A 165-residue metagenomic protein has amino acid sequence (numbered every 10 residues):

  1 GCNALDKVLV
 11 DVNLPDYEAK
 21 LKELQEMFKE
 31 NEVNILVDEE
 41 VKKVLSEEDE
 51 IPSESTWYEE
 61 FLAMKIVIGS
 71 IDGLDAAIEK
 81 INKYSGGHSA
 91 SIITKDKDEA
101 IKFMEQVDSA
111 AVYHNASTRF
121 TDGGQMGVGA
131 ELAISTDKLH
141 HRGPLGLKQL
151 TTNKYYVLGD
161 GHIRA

Functional and structural regions predicted by a protein language model:
G1-N3, G129: Amphipathic repeat-derived elements
C2, L9-S117: NAD(P)-dependent aldehyde/semialdehyde dehydrogenase
K95-A165: C-terminal segments
